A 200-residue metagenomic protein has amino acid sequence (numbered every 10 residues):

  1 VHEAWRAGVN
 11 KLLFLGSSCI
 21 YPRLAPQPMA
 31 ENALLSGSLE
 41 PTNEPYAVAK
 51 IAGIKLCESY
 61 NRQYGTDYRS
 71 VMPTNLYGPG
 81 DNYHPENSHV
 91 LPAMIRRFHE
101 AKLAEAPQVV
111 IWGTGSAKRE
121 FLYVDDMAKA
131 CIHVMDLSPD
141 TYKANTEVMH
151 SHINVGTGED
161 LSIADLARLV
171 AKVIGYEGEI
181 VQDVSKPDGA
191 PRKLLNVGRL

Functional and structural regions predicted by a protein language model:
H2, R6, N10-K11, C19-Y77 (+1 more regions): Catalytic helix-loop patch of NAD(P)-dependent Rossmann-fold dehydrogenases
E3-A7, S59, Q63, R97 (+3 more regions): Active-site catalytic microenvironments for nucleophilic, acid-base chemistry
A7-L12, L24, G65-D67, A106-Q108 (+2 more regions): Active-site loop of short-chain dehydrogenase/reductase
L12-G16, R69-N75, I111-G113, E120 (+1 more regions): Structural signature of the Rossmann-like NAD(P)-dependent dehydrogenase/reductase core
L15, M29, L195-N196: A conserved hydrophobic position in a structured secondary element of the catalytic/binding core that shapes
G16-S17, M72-Y77, L91, I95 (+1 more regions): Conserved SDR Rossmann-fold cofactor-binding beta-strand/turn motif
I51-E58, R62, L91-R96, A128-K129 (+1 more regions): Conserved active-site helix of classical SDR/Rossmann-fold NAD(P)-dependent CH-OH oxidoreductases
M94, E100-L200: C-terminal substrate-binding subdomain of Rossmann-fold SDR/epimerase-dehydratase oxidoreductases
